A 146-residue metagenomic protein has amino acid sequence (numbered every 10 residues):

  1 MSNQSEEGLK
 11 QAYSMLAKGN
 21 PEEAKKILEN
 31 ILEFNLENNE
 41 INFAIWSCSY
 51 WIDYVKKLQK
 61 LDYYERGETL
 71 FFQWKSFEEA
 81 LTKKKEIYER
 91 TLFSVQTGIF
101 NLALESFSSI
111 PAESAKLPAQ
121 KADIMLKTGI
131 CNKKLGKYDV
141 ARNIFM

Functional and structural regions predicted by a protein language model:
S2, S47-W74: Alpha-helical linker/edge segments of TPR/alpha-solenoid repeat scaffolds and analogous pre-/post-domain helices
Q4, P21, E37-E40, K121 (+2 more regions): Residue-level recognition of tetratricopeptide repeat
Q4-E7, Q11, I45, R90 (+3 more regions): Structural register within alpha-helical repeat arrays
S14-M15, I31, C48, C131-N132: Residue-level signature for tetratricopeptide repeat
P21-K57, A119: Short, charge-rich amphipathic alpha-helical segments embedded in non-transmembrane helical bundles/solenoids
I41, K75-A80, F107-Q120: Flexible helix-coil transition and linker loops at the boundaries of alpha-helical arrays
